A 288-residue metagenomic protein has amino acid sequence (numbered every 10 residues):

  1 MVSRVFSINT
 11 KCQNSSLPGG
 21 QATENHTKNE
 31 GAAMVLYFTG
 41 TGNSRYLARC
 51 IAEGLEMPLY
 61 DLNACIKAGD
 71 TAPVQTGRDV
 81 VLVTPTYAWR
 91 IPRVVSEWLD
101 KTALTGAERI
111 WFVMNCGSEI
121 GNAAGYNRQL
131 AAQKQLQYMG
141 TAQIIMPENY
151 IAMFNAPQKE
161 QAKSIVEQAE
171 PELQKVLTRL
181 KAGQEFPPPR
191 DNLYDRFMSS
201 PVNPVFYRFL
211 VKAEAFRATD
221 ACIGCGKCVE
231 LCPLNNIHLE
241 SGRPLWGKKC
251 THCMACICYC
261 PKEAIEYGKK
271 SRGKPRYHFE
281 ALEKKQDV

Functional and structural regions predicted by a protein language model:
V2-V5, A22-E24: Acidic, Ala/Val/Gly-enriched low-complexity intrinsically disordered segments
S3, S7, S15-S16: Serine residues within intrinsically disordered or low-complexity segments
L17-Q21: Short Gly/Ser/Thr- and charged-rich N-terminal loops/segments that act as flexible capping/hinge elements
H26-V35, T39-C65, D70, V74-T84 (+2 more regions): FMN-binding flavodoxin-like domain, especially the glycine-rich phosphate-binding loop
N192-G224, E230: A mid-sequence, solvent-exposed acidic-amphipathic segment
R217-A218, I223-T251, A255-R272: Iron-sulfur cluster-binding cysteine motifs and their immediate structural context in ferredoxin-like electron-transfer
E263-V288: Long, positively charged, glycine-interspersed low-complexity recognition regions
